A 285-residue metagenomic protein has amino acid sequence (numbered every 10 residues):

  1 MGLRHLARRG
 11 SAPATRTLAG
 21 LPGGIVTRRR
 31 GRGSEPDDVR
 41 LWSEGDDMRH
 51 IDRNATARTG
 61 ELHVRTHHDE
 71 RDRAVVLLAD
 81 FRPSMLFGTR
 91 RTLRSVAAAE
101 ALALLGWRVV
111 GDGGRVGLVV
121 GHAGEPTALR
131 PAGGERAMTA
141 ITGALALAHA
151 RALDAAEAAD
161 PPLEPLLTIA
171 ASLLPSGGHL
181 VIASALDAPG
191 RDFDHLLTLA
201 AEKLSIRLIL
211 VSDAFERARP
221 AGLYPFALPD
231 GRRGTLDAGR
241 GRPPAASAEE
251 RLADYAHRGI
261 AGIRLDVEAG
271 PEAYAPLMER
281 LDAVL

Functional and structural regions predicted by a protein language model:
M1-R28, L41-D46, A55, G60 (+3 more regions): Exposed, interaction-prone extracellular/peripheral surfaces
M48-H50: N-terminal juxtadomain amphipathic helix that follows a signal peptide/anchor or precedes a small N-terminal auxiliary
